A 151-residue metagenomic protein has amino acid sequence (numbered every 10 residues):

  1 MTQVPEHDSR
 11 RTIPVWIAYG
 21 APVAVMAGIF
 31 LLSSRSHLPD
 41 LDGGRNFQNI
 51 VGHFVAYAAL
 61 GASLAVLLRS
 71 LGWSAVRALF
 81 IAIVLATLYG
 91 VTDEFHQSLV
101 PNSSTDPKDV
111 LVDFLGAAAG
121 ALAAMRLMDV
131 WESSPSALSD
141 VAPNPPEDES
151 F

Functional and structural regions predicted by a protein language model:
M1-P5, P135-F151: Short, intrinsically disordered terminal tails adjacent to the first/last structured region
T2-V66: "…centered on the first transmembrane helix and the immediately adjacent amphipathic helix/loop
I13-I17, N46, W73-I81, D106-P107: Membrane-helix interface segments
I17-L31, V84-L88, T92, L115 (+1 more regions): Lipid-exposed faces of alpha-helical membrane segments in multi-pass integral membrane proteins
P39-N46, G90-F114: Interfacial helix-loop-helix junctions of multi-pass membrane proteins
H53-Y57, S104-A124: Alpha-helical transmembrane segments that form the membrane-embedded catalytic/substrate-binding core of multi-pass
G61, A65, R69, A117-M128: Hydrophobic transmembrane alpha-helices
L67-S70, V76-D93, Q97: Membrane-embedded catalytic cores of phosphoryl/pyrophosphoryl-handling enzymes
